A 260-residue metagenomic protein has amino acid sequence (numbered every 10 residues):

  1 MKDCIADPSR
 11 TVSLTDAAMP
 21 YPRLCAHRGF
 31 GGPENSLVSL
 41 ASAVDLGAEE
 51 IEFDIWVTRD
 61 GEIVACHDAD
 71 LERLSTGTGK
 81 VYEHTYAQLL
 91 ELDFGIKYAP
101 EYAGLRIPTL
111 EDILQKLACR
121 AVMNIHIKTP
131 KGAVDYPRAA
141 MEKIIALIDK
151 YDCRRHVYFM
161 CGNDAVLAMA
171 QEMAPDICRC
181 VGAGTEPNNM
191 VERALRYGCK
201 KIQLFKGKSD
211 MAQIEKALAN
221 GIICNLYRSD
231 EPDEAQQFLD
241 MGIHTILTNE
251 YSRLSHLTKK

Functional and structural regions predicted by a protein language model:
M1-K260: Phosphate-group recognition and catalysis centered on beta-loop-alpha active-site segments
